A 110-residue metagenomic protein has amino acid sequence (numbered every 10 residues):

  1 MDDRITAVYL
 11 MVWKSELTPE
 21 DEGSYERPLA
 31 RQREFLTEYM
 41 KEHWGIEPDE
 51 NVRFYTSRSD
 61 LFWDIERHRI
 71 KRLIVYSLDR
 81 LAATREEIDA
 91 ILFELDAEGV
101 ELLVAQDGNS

Functional and structural regions predicted by a protein language model:
M1-S110: Short, structured surface patches at the beginning of a domain
